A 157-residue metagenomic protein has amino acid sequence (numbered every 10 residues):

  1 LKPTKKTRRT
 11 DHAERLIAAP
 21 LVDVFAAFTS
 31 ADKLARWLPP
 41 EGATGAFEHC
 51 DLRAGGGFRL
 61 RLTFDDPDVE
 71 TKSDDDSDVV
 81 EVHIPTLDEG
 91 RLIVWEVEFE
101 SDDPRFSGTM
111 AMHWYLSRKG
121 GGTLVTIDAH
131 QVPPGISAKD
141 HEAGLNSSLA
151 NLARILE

Functional and structural regions predicted by a protein language model:
L1-G45: Hydrophobic ligand-binding cavity/cleft-lining segments
K5-R9, L52, S73-D78, P104-G108 (+1 more regions): A generic structural micro-feature
R8-E14, L21-D23, G45, G57 (+4 more regions): Intrinsic-disorder/low-complexity, polar/charged segments enriched in Ser/Thr/Lys/Arg/Asp/Glu/Gln
H12-A13, D32-S77: Short beta-edge strand/loop motif at the mouth of beta-sheet-based domains
R15, F47-C50, V79-T86, M110-S117: Hydrophobic/aromatic beta-strand elements that line small-molecule binding cavities or substrate pockets in beta-rich
A18, A54, L87-E89, K119-G121: Structural motif
V24-F28, L34, F58-L60, I84 (+4 more regions): Hydrophobic pocket/interface hotspot
P85-T86, V94-N146: Beta-strand/loop substructures that line and gate deep hydrophobic ligand-binding cavities in soluble
